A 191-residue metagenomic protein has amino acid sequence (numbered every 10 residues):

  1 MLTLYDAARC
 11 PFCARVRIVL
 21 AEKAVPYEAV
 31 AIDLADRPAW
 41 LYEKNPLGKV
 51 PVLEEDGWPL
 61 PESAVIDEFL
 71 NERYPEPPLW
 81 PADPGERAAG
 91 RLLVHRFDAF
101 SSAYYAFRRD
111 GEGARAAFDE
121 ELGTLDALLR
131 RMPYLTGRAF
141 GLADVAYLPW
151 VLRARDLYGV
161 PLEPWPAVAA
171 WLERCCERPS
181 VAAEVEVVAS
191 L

Functional and structural regions predicted by a protein language model:
M1-L122, D126-L129, P133: GST-like domain detector, emphasizing the conserved glutathione-binding G-site in the N-terminal thioredoxin-like
V30, S63, W165, V185-E186: Residue-level detector of family-conserved "landmark" positions at structurally sensitive sites
A35, F140, S190: Positions that flank functional sites
L79, A182-E184: Acidic/polar loop patches that form or flank catalytic/metal-binding clefts of enzymes that bind anionic ligands
A99, A103, T124, A146 (+3 more regions): Non-globular targeting/processing and membrane-anchoring segments
L135-P164, A169-C175, V185: GST superfamily/GST-like fold recognition
R178: C-terminal active-site-capping segments
